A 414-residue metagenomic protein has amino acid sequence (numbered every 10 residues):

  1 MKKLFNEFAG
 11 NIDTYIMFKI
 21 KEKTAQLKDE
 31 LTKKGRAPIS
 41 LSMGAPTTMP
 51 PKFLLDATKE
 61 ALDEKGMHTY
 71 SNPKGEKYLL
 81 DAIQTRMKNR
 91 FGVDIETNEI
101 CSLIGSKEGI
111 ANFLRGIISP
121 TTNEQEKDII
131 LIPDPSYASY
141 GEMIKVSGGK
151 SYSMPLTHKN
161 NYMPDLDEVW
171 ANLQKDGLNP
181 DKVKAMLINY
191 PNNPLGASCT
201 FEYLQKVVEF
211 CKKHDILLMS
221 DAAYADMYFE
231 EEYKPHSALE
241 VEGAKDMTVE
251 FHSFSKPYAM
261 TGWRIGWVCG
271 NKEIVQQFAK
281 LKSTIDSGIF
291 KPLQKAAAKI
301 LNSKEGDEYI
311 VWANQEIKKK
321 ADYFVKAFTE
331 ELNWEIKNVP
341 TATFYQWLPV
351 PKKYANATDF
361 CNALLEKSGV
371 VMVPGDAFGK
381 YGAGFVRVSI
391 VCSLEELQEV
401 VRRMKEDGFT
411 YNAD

Functional and structural regions predicted by a protein language model:
K3-G105, N112, I300-S303, Y411-D414: N-terminal small-domain helix-loop-helix segment of the aminotransferase-like
L27, L31, S147, K213-H214 (+1 more regions): Helix C-cap/helix->beta junction micro-motif
D63-F210, D226-M227, Y233-V241, K245 (+2 more regions): Conserved core of the PLP fold type I
T85, N89, Q174, Y354 (+2 more regions): PLP-dependent enzyme catalytic core of the Aspartate aminotransferase-like
E240-Q277, I289, G384: Active-site PLP attachment segment
F278-I285, L301-V325, A357: Structural signature of PLP-dependent enzymes
Q294, A298, N314-V325, I336-V350: Conserved glycine-rich beta-strand-loop-beta hairpin in the small C-terminal domain of fold type I
